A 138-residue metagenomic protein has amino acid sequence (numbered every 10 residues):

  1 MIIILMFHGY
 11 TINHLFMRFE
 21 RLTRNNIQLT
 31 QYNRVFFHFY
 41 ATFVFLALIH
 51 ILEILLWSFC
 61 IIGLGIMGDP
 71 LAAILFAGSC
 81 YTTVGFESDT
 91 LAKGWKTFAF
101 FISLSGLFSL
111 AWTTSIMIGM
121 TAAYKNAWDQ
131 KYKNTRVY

Functional and structural regions predicted by a protein language model:
M1-H8, A72-A77, F86-W128: Pore domain of cation channels
F7-T23: Membrane-water interface of transmembrane alpha-helices
F19-Y32, A77-Y81, D129-Y138: Juxtamembrane inter-helical linkers in multi-pass membrane proteins
L29-F36, S88-K93: Helix-boundary and loop/linker segments of multi-pass membrane transporters
Y32-L52: Interfacial helix-start motif at the membrane-water boundary
L48-F76: Outer-pore turret/helix-boundary of cation channels
